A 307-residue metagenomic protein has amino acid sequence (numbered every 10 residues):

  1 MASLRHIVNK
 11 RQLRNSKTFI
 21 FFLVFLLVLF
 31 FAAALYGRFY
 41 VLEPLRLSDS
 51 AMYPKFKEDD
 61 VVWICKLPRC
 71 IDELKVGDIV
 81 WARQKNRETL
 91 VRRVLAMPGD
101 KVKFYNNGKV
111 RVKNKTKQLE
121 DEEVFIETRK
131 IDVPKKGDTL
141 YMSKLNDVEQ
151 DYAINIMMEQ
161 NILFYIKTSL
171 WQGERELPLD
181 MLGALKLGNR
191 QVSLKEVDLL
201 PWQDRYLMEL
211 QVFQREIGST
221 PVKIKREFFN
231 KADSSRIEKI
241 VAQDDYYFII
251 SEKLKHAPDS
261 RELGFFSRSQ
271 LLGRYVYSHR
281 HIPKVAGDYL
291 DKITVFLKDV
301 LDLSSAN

Functional and structural regions predicted by a protein language model:
M1-N307: Extended hydrophobic leader/signal-anchor segments used for secretion and membrane insertion
